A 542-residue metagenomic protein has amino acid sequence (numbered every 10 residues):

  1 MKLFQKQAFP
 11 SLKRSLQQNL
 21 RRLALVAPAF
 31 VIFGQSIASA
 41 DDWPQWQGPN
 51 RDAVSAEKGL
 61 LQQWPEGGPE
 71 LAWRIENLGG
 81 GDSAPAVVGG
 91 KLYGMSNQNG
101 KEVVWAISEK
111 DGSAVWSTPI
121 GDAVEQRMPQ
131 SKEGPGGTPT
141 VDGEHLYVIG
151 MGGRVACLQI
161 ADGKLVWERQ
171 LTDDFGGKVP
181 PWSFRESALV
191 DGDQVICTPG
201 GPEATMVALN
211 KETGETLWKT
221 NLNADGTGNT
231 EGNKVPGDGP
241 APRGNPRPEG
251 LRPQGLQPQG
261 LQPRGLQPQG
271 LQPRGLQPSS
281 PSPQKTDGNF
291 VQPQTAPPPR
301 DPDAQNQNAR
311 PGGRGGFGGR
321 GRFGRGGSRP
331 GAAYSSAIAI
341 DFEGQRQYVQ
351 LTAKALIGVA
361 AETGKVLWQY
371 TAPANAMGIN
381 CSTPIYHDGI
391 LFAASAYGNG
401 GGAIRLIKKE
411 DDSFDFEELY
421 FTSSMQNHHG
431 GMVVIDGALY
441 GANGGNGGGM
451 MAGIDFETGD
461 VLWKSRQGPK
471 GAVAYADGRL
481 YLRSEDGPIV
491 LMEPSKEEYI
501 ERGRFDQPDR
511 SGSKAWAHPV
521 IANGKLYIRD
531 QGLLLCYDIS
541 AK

Functional and structural regions predicted by a protein language model:
K2-V26, F33-G34: Bacterial N-terminal signal peptides that target proteins for export
Q35-K542: Noncatalytic, solvent-exposed loop/strand surfaces of beta-propeller-type extracellular/periplasmic domains
